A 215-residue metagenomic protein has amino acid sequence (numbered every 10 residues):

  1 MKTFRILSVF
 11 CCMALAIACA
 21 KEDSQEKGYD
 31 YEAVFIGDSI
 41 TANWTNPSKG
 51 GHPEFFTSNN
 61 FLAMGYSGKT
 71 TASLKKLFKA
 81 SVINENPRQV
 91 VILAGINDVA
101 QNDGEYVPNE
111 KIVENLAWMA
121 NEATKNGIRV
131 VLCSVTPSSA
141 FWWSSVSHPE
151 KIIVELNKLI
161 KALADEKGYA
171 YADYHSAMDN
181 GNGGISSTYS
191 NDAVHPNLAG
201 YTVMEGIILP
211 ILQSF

Functional and structural regions predicted by a protein language model:
M1-L7: Bacterial N-terminal signal peptides that target proteins for export
S8-A16: Bacterial N-terminal signal peptides
C19-Q89: Serine-esterase "nucleophile elbow" of acetyl-processing enzymes
M64-S67, A94-I96, D103-G104: Cell-envelope and extracellular/periplasmic
K69-K76, Y106-N115: Glycine-rich anion/phosphate-binding loops
L93-V99, A120-V154: Active-site segments of SGNH/GDSL-like serine hydrolases that catalyze O-acetyl group transfer/hydrolysis on lipids
N109-C133, L159, L163-Y169: Charged, glycine-enriched surface loops/patches that mediate electrostatic binding to polyanionic ligands
T136-F215: Catalytic His-Asp segment of secreted/periplasmic serine-dependent ester chemistry enzymes
